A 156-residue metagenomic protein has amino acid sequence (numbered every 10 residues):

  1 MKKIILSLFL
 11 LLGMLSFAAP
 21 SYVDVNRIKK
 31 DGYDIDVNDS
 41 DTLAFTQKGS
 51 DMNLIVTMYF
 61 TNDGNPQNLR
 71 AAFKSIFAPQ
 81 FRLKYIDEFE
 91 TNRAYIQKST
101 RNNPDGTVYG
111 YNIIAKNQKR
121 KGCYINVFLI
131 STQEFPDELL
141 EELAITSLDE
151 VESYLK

Functional and structural regions predicted by a protein language model:
I4-L15: Sec-dependent N-terminal signal peptides
A18-F45, R82, L148-V151: N-terminal "mature-domain start" segment
P20, N38-T42, N53-I55, D105-I114 (+1 more regions): Short, surface-exposed coil-to-beta transition loops
K30-D31, K48-D51, E90-R93, A115-Y124: Short, solvent-exposed coil/turn segments at beta-strand boundaries
K30-Y33, L129-K156: Surface-exposed amphipathic alpha-helical segments
T46-A71, C123-I130: A short acidic-to-branched-hydrophobic micro-motif
P79-K119: Signature of long, low-cysteine stretches enriched in small and polar/charged residues
N102-D105, A115-K121, N126-L143: Short, exposed beta-strand-loop hairpins at the edges of beta-sheets in extracellular/periplasmic proteins
